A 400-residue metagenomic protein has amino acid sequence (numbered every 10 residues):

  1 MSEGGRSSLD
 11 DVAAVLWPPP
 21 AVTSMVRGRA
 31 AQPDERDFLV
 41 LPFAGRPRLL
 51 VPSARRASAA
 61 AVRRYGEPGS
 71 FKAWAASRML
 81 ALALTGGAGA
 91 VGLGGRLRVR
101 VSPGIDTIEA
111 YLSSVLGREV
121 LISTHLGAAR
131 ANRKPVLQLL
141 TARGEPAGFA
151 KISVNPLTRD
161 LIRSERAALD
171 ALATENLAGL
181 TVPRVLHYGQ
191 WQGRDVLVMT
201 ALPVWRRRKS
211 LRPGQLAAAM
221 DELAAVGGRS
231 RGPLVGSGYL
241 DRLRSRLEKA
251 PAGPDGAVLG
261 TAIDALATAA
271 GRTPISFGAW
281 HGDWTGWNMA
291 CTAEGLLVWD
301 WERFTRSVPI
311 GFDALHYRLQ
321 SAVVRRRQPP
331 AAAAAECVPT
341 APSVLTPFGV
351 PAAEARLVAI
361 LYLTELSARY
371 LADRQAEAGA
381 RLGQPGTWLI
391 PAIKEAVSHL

Functional and structural regions predicted by a protein language model:
S2-L126: Juxta-kinase regulatory segment immediately upstream of eukaryotic protein kinase catalytic domains
P103-S113, K151-W191, R208-L223: A conserved alpha-helical element in kinase catalytic cores
I108-S123, R229-H281: An alpha-helical support segment within catalytic cores of ATP-dependent transferases
R133-R163: ATP-binding glycine-rich loop module of kinase domains
K134-L139, T268-F312: Active-site acidic catalytic loop and adjacent metal/ATP-binding pocket of ATP-dependent phosphoryl transfer enzymes
F149-N155, T200, D300-E302: Active-site ExK catalytic segment of metal-dependent nucleases
R184-A224, R231-E248: Conserved structural core of kinase catalytic domains
F312-G349, L363-A376: Active-site activation/catalytic loop segments of kinase-like enzymes and analogous catalytic loops in related
